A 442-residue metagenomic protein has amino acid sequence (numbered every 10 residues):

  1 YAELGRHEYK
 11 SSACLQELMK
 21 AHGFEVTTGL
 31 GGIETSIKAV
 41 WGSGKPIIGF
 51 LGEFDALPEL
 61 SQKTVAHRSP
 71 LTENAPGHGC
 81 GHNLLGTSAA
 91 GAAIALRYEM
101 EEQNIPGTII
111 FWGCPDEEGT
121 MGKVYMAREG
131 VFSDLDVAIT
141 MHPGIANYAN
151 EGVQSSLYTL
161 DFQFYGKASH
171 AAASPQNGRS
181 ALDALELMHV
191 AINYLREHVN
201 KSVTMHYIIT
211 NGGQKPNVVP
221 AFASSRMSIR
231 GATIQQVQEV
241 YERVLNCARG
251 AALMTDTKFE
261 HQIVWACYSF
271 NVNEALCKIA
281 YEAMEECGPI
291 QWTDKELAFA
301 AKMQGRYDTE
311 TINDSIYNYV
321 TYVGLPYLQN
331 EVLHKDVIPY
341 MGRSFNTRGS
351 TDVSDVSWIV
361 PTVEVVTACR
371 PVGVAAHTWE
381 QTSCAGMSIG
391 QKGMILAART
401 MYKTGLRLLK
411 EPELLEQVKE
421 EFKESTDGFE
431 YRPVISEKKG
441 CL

Functional and structural regions predicted by a protein language model:
Y1-H78, T87-G107: Acidic/His- and Gly-rich active-site-bordering loop/insert found across diverse amide/peptide-bond hydrolases
R6, H78-T87, P175-D183, S388-R399: Short, conserved micro-motifs enriched in small and acidic residues
T27-G29, E117, N150-Q154, R343-T347: Short Gly/Pro-enriched turn/cap motifs at secondary-structure boundaries
T35-S36, L57, R68-G77, N83-L84 (+3 more regions): Histidine/acidic-residue-rich, glycine-tolerant segments that coordinate divalent metal ions
L51, L60, Y165, V365-A368: Non-cysteine beta-strand/loop elements that form the S-adenosyl-L-methionine
T64-G79, Y165-S169, D336-Y340, T378-M387: Glycine/charged-rich beta-loop-alpha catalytic/anionic-binding loops adjacent to active sites
E186-L442: Metal-dependent amide/peptide-bond hydrolase catalytic core, centered on the "pita-bread" metallohydrolase fold
